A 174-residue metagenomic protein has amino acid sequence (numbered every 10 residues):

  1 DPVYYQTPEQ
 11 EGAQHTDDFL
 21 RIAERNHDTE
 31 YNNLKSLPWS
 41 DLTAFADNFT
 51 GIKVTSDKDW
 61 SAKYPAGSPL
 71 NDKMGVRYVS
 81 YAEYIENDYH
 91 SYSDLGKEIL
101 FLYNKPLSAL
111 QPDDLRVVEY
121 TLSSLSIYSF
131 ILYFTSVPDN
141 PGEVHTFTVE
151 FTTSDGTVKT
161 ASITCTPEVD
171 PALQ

Functional and structural regions predicted by a protein language model:
D1-Q174: Non-catalytic macromolecular-recognition regions in eukaryotic signaling proteins
